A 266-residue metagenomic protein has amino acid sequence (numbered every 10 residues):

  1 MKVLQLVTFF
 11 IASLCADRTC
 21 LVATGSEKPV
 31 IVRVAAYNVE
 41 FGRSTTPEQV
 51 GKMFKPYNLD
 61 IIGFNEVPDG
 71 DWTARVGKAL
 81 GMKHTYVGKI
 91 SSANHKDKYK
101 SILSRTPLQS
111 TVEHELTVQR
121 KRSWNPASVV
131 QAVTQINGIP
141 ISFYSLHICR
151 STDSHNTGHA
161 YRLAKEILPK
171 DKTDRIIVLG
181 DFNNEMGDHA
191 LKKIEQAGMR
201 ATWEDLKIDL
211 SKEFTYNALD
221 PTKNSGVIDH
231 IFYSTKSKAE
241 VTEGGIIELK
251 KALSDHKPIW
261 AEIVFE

Functional and structural regions predicted by a protein language model:
K2-V7, I11-A79, S92-D97, E266: N-terminal, active-site-proximal structural segment of metallo-dependent hydrolase catalytic domains
I31-P47, G88-H95, T117-S123, C149-H155 (+1 more regions): Acidic/histidine-rich helix-loop elements that form or flank divalent-metal/phosphate-binding sites at the catalytic
V32-V39, V50-A74, A132, F143-L146 (+5 more regions): Active-site beta-strand/loop signature of hydrolases that rely on acidic residues for catalysis
S44-E48, G70, P126, D188 (+1 more regions): Structural motif corresponding to alpha-helix initiation and N-cap regions
N65-P140, E243: Structured beta-strand-rich core segments of catalytic domains in phosphoester-bond hydrolases
T85-S104, N125, T173, E185-L253: Active site of divalent-metal-dependent phosphoester/diester hydrolases
N137-N156: Metal-dependent phosphoester/phosphodiester hydrolase catalytic core
S154-L168, P221: Alpha-helical scaffold elements lining the catalytic groove of polysaccharide deacetylases
